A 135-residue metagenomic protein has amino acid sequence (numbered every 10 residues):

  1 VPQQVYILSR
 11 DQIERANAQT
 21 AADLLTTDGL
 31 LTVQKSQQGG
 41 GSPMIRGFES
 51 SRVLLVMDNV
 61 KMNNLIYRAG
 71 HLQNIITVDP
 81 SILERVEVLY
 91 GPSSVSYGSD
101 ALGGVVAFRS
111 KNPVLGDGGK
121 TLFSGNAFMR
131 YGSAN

Functional and structural regions predicted by a protein language model:
V1-K120: Acidic, small-polar-rich N-terminal luminal/periplasmic segments of exported/outer-membrane proteins
L65, S133-N135: Gram-negative outer-membrane beta-barrel proteins
A127-S133: Transmembrane beta-barrel strands of outer-membrane/channel proteins
